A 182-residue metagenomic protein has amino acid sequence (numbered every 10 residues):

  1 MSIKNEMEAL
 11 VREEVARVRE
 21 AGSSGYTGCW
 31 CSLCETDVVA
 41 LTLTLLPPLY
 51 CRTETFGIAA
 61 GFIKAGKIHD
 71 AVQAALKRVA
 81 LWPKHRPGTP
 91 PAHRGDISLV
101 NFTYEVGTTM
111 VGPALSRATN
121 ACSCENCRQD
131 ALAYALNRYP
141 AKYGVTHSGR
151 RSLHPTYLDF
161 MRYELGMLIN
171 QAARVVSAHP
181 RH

Functional and structural regions predicted by a protein language model:
M1-H182: Intrinsically disordered, low-complexity, basic-enriched segments
